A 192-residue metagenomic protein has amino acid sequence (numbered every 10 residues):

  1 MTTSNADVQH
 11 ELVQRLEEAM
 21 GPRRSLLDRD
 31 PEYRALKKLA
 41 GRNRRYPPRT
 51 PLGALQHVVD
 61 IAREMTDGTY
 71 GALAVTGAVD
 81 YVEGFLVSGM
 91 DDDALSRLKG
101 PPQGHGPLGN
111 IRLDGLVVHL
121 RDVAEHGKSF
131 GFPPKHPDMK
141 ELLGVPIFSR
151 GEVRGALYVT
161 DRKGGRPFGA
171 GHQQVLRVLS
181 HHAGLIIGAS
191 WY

Functional and structural regions predicted by a protein language model:
M1-G53, E64, A189-Y192: Signal-transmission linkers at sensory-effector interfaces
N43-P47, V58-D67, L73-V75, R112: Short regulatory alpha-helical segment in sensory/regulatory domains of signaling proteins that mediates
D60, A72-S96, E125, R162: GAF sensory/regulatory domain recognition with acknowledged cross-activation on helical regulatory dimers
E83, D92-A94, R121-E141: Signal-transducing coupling segments at domain and membrane junctions
D93-V117: Acidic/proline- and glycine-rich, intrinsically disordered low-complexity segments that serve as regulatory linkers
L108, I147-D161, I186: Sensory-domain boundary capping and coupling elements
K140-F148: A short, aliphatic-rich beta-strand micro-motif
R177-G184: Allosteric cytosolic regulatory segments
